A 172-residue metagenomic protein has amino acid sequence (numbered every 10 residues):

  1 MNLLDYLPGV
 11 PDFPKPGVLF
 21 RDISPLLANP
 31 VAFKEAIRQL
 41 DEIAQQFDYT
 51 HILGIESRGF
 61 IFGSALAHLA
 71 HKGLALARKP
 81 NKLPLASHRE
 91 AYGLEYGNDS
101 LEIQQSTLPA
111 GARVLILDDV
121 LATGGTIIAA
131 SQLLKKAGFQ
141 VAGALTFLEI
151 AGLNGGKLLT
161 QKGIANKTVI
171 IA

Functional and structural regions predicted by a protein language model:
M1-A172: PRPP-associated nucleotide enzymes
